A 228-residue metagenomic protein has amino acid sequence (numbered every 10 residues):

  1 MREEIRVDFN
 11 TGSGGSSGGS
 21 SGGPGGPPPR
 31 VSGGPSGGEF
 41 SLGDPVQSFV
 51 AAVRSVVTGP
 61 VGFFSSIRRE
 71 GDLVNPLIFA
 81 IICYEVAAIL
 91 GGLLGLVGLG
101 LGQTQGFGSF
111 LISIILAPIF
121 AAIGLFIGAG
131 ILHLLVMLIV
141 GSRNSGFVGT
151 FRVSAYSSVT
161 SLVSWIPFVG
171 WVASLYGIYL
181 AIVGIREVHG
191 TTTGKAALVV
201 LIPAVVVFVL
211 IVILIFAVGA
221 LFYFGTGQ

Functional and structural regions predicted by a protein language model:
R2-V86: N-terminal juxtamembrane cytosolic/stromal segments of multi-pass membrane proteins
D8-T11, G33, F40-G43, Q47 (+2 more regions): Selective transmembrane helix interface/packing segments
N10, G25, V56-I67, G98-S109 (+1 more regions): Hydrophobic alpha-helical transmembrane segments
S48, G106, F110-I114, G130 (+2 more regions): Extracytoplasmic/secreted proteins, especially bacterial periplasmic and envelope-associated proteins
V61-F64, G71-N75, A80, Y84-F107 (+6 more regions): Juxtamembrane, membrane-proximal amphipathic segments and lipid-exposed surfaces of hairpin/multipass modules
N75-Y84, Q105-G124, S145-W165, V200: Alpha-helical membrane-spanning segments of integral membrane proteins, especially the hydrophobic core of TM bundles
A87-A121, S161-S174, V207-Q228: Membrane-helix interface segments in multi-pass membrane proteins
A129-V209: Hydrophobic alpha-helical transmembrane segments and adjacent short intramembrane/lumenal linkers of inner/organellar
